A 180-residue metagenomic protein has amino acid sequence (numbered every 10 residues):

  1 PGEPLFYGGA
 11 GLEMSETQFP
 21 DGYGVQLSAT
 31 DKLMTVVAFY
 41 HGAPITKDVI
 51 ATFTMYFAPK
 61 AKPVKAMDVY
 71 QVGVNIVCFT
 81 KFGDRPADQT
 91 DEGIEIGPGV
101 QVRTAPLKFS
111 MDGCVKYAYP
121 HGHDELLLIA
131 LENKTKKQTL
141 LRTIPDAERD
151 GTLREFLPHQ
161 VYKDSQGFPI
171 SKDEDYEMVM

Functional and structural regions predicted by a protein language model:
P1-C114, Y119-M180: Beta-strand-centric surfaces of beta-sandwich/beta-rich domains
